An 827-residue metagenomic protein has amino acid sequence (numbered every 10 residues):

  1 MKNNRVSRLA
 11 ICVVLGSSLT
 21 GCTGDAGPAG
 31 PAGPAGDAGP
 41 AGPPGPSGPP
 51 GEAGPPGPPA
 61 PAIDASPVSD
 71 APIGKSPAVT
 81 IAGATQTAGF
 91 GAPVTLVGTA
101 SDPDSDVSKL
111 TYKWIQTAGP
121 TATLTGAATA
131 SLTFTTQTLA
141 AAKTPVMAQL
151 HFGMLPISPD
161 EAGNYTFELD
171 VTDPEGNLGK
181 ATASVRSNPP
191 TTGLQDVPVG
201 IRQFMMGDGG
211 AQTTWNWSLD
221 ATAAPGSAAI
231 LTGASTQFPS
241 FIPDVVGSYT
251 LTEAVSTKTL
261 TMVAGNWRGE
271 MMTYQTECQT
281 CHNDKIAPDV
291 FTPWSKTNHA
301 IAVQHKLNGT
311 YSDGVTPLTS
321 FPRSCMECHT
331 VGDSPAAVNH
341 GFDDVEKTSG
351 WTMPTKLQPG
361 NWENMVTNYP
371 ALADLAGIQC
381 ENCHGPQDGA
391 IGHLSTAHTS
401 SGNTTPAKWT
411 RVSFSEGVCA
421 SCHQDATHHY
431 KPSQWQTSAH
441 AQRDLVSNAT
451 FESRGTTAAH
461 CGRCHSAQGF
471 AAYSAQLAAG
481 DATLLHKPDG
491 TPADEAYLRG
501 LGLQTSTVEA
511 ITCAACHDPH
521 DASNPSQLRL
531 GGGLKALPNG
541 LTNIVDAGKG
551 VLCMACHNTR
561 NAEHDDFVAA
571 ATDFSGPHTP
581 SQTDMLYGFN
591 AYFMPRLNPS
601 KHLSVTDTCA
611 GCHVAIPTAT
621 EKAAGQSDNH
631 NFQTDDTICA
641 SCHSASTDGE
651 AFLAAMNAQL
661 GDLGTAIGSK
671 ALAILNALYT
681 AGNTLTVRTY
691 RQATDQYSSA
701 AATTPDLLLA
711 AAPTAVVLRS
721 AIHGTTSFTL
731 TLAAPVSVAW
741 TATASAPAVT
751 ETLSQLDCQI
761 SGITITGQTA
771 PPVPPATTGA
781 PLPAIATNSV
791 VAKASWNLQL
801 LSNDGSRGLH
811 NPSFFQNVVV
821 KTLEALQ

Functional and structural regions predicted by a protein language model:
G21-A71, G179, Q692: Collagen/collagen-like triple-helix recognition
P61-I63, P67, P72-V79, L110 (+2 more regions): Proline-centered linker/hinge motifs at extracellular inter-domain junctions
A65, I81-T85, G119, T191-D196 (+1 more regions): Surface-exposed, proline-enriched loop/turn segments that connect beta strands in immunoglobulin-like
A71-I73, Q86-A92, G193-I201: Short, solvent-exposed loop/linker segments at the N-terminal edge of repeated beta-sheet extracellular domains
T99-D106, A118, D173, D208-A211 (+1 more regions): Extracellular acidic, Ser/Thr/Pro-rich low-complexity tracts
D106-K113, G210-N216: Solvent-exposed loop segments of extracellular immunoglobulin-like
K113-M154, S218-F241: Surface-exposed, flexible coil segments in extracellular/virion-facing regions
N164, L169, G176-K180, R186-G588 (+4 more regions): Short sequence/structural segments immediately N-terminal
